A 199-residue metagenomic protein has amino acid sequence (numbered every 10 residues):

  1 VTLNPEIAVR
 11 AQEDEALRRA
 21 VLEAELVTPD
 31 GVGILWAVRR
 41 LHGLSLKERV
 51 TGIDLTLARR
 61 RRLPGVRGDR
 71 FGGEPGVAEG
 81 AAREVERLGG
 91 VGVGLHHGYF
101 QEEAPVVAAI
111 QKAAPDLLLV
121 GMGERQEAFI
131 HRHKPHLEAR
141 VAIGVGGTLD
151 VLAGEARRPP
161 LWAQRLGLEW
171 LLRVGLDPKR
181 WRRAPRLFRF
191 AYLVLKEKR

Functional and structural regions predicted by a protein language model:
V1-V50, D54: N-terminal nucleotide/polyanion-binding subdomain common to many enzyme families
T2, T28, L117-G121, I143: Structural motif
N4-A8, M122-Q126, T148-L149: Short glycine-rich anion-binding loops that position phosphate/pyrophosphate groups of nucleotides and phosphorylated
E15, R19-A24, A128-T148: A short, gly/pro- and small-residue-rich
L35-V38, R158-R199: A transmembrane-helix-recognition feature enriched in membrane-embedded lipid enzymes and envelope glyco-/phospholipid
R39-A109, A113: Conserved beta-alpha
G98-Q101, E138-L176: Short, flexible loop segments at boundaries between secondary-structure elements
I110, A114-G123, A139: Proline-aspartate-enriched helix->loop->beta-strand connector
